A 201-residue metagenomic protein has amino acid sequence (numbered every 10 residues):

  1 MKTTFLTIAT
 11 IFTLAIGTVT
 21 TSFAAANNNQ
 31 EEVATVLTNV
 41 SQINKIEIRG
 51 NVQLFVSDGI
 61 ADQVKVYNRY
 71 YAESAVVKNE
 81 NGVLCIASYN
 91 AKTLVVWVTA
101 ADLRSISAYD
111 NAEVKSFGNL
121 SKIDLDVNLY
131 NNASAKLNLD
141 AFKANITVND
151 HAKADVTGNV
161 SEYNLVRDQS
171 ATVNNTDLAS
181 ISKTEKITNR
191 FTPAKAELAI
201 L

Functional and structural regions predicted by a protein language model:
M1-L201: Intrinsically disordered, low-complexity terminal regions
